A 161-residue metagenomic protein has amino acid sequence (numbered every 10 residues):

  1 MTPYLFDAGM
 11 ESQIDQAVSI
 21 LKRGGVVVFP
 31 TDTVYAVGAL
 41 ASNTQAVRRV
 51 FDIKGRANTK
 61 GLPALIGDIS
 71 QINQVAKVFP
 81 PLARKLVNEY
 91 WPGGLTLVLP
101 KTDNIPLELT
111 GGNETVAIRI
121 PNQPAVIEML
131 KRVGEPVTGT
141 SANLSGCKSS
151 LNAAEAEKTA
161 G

Functional and structural regions predicted by a protein language model:
M1-G161: Active-site-adjacent structural elements in enzyme catalytic cores
